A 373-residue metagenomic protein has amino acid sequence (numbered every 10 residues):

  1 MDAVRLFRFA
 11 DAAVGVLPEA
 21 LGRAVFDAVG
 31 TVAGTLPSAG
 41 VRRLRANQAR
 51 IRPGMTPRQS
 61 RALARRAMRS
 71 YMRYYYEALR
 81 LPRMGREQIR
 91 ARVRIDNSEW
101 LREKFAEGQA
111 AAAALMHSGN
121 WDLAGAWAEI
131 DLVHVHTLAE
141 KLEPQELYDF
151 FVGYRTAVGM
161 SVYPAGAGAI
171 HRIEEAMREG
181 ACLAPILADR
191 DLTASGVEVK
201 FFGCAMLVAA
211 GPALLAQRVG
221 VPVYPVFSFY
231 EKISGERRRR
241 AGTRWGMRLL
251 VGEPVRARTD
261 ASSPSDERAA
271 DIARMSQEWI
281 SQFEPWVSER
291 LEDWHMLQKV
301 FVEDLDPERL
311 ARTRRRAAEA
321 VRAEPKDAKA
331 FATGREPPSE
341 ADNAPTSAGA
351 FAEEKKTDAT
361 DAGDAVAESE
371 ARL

Functional and structural regions predicted by a protein language model:
M1-L115, F150-V152, A157-M160, P325-K326 (+1 more regions): Membrane-anchoring hydrophobic helices of lipid-metabolizing enzymes
F7-D11, A126, G168: Hydrophobic alpha-helical transmembrane segments
D11, Y75, W121, W127 (+1 more regions): Tryptophan-centered motif/residue detector
R23, R58-Q59, T137, P164 (+2 more regions): A generic structural-conservation signal
L36, G40, R61-M68, R102-F105 (+2 more regions): Non-catalytic C-terminal accessory region of glycerolipid acyltransferases and related lyso-lipid remodeling enzymes
A91-I95, S118, P144, G166-A167 (+2 more regions): A conditional alpha-helix N-cap/helix-loop micro-motif detector
E107-A167, A194-F201: Catalytic core of membrane glycerolipid acyltransferases/transacylases, capturing the structured, soluble-facing
